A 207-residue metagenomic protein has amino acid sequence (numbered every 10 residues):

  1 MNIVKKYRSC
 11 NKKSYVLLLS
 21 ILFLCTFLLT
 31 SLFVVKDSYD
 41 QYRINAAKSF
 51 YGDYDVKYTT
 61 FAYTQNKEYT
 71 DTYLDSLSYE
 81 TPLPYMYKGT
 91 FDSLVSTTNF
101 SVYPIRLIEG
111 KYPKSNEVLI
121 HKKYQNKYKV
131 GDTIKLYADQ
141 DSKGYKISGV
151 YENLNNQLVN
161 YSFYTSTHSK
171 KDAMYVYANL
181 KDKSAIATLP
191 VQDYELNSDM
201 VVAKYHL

Functional and structural regions predicted by a protein language model:
M1-F27: N-terminal Sec/SRP start-transfer signal
T30-L207: Basic-flanked hydrophobic alpha-helices used for secretion and membrane insertion
